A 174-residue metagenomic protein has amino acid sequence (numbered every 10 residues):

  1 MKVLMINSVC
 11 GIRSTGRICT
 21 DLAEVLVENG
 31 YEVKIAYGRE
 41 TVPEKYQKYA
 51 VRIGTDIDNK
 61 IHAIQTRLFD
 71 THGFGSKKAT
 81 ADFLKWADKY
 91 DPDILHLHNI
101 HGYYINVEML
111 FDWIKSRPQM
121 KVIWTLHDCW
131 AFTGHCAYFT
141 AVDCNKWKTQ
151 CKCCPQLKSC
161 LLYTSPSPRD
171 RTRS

Functional and structural regions predicted by a protein language model:
M1-Q47, Y90, S116-M120: N-terminal subdomain of nucleotide-sugar transferases
R17, K45-A50, G134-F139: Short aromatic-enriched loop/helix-cap "lid" or pocket-rim segments at secondary-structure transitions that line
E28-I94: A conserved catalytic-core segment of Leloir-type glycosyltransferases
K85-I105, K121-H127: Short N-terminal targeting/anchoring amphipathic segment
N99-Y104, L126-A137, P155-L161: A short, histidine- and acid-enriched strand-loop-helix "catalytic/donor-clamping" loop that lines the nucleotide-sugar
M109-R117: Catalytic-core regions built around general acid/base machinery
N145-L157: Active-site gating loops and adjacent loop-to-helix segments of metal-dependent hydrolytic enzymes
Y163-T172: Conserved small/polar residues in nucleotide/adenosyl-binding loops
